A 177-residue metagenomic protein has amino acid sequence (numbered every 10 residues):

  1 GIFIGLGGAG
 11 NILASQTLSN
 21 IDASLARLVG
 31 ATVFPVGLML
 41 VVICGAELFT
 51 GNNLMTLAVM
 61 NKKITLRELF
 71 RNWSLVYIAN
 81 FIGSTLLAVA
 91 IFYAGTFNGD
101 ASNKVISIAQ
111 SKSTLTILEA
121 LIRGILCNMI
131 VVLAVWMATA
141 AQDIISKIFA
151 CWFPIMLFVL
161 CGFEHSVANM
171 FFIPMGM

Functional and structural regions predicted by a protein language model:
I2-M177: Alpha-helical transmembrane segments and their helix-helix packing motifs
